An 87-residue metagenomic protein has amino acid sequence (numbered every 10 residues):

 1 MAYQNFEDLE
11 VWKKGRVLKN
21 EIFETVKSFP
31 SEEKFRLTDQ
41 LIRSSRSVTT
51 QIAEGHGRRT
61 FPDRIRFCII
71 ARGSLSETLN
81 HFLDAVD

Functional and structural regions predicted by a protein language model:
M1-D87: Amphipathic alpha-helical assembly/interaction segments
